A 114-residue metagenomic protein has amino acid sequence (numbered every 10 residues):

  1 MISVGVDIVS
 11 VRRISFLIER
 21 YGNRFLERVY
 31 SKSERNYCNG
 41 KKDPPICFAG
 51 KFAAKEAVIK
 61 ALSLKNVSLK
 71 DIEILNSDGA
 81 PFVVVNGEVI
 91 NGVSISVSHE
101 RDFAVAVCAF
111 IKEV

Functional and structural regions predicted by a protein language model:
M1-V114: Core catalytic alpha/beta fold that binds nucleotide/phospho-ligands
